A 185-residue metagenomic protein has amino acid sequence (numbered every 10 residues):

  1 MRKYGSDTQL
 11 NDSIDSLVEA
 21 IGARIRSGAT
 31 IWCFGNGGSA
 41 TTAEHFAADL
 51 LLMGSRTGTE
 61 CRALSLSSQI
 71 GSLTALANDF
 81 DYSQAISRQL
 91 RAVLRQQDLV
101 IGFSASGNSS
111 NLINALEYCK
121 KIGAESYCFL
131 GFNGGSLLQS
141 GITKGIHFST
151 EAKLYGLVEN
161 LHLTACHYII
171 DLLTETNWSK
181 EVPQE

Functional and structural regions predicted by a protein language model:
M1-Q9: Generic N-terminal amphipathic, Lys/Arg-enriched alpha-helix
E19-V93: Glycine-rich, small/polar surface segments that engage phosphate groups of diverse ligands
A29-F34, Q96-G107: A short, small-residue-rich loop immediately preceding and capping a beta-strand
S39-E44, N108-A115: Short glycine/serine/threonine-rich phosphate/pyrophosphate-binding segments that cradle anionic phosphate groups
S67, S104, L130-G131: Short beta-strand/turn micro-motifs composed of small residues that flank or help shape donor/cofactor-binding pockets
A92, Q96, Y155-E185: A charged, well-structured terminal subsegment
I122-E125: A short helix->loop->beta-strand "cap" motif at the edges of active sites that frequently abuts
F129-G145: Short, glycine/polar-rich helix-capping loops at beta-to-alpha or helix-loop-helix junctions that flank or form
